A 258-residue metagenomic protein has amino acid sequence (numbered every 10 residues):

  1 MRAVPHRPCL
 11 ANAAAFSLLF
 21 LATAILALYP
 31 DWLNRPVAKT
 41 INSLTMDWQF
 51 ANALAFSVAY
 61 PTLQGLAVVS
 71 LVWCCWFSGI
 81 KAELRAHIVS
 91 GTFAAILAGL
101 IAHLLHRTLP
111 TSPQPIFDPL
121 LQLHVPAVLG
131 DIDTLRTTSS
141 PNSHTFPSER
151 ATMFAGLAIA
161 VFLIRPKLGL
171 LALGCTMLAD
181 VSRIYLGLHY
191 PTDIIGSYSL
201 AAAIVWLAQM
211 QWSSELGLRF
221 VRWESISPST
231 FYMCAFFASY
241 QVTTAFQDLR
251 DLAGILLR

Functional and structural regions predicted by a protein language model:
M1-S70, H106-T137, Q247-R258: N-terminal transmembrane-helix/juxtamembrane module of multi-pass inner/ER membrane proteins
R2-L18, A82-F93, E149-T152: Alpha-helical transmembrane segments and their helix-start/interface "positive-inside/aromatic belt" motifs in integral
V4, P8, T45-F56, G79-H87 (+3 more regions): Membrane-helix interfacial "entry" motifs
F16-S17, P61, G65, G91-L100 (+4 more regions): Alpha-helical transmembrane spans of integral membrane proteins, capturing the lipid-embedded, hydrophobic core of TM
W48-A82, L200-A208, L216-G217, E224: Alpha-helical transmembrane segments and their immediate interhelical/interface regions in integral membrane proteins
V72-L104: Interfacial segments of alpha-helical transmembrane regions
T92-L109, G169-R183: Small-polar-interrupted transmembrane alpha-helices in polytopic inner-membrane proteins
I132-L257: Membrane-embedded catalytic cores of phosphoryl/pyrophosphoryl-handling enzymes
